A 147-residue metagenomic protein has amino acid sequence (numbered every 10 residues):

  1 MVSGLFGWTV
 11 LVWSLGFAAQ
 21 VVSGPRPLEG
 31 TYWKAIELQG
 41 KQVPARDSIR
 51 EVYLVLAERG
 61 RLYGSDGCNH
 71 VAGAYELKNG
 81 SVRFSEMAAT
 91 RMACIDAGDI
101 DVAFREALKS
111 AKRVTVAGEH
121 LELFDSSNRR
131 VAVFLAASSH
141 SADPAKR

Functional and structural regions predicted by a protein language model:
V2-W8, V12-R147: Lipid interaction determinants
